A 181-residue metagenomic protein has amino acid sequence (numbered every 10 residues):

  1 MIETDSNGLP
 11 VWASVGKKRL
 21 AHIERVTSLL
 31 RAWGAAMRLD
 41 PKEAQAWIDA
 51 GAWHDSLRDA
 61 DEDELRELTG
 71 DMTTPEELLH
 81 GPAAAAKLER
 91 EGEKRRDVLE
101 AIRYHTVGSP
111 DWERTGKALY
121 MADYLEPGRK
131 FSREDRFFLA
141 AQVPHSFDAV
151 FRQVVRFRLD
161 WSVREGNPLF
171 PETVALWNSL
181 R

Functional and structural regions predicted by a protein language model:
M1-P10, S179-R181: Short, low-complexity, intrinsically disordered N-terminal peptides in bacterial proteins
L9-S14, R31, A36-R152: Divalent metal-dependent catalytic cores for phosphoryl transfer on phosphate-bearing substrates
K17-H22: A short, charge-rich alpha-helical start-of-domain segment used by transcription regulators
F157-R181: Charged phosphate-binding loop/patch that engages nucleotide di/tri-phosphates or the phosphate backbone of nucleic
